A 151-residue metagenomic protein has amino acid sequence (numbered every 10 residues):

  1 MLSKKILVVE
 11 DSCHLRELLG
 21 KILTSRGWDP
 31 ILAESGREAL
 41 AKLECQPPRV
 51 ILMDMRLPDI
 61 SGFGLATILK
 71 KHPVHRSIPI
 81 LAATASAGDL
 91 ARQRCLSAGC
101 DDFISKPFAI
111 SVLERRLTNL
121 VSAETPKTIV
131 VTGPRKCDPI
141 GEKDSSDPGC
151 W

Functional and structural regions predicted by a protein language model:
E10: Conserved acidic carboxylate
R16, P58, R76, G88: The feature encodes the CheY-like receiver
E17-S25: Charged docking surfaces used in two-component/phosphorelay signaling
G27-E34, K42: Short hydrophobic/Thr-rich beta-strand motif most characteristic of the beta2 strand and flanking loop of CheY-like
P47-L52, L57: Active-site beta3 strand of CheY-like receiver
F108-L117: C-terminal output helix
